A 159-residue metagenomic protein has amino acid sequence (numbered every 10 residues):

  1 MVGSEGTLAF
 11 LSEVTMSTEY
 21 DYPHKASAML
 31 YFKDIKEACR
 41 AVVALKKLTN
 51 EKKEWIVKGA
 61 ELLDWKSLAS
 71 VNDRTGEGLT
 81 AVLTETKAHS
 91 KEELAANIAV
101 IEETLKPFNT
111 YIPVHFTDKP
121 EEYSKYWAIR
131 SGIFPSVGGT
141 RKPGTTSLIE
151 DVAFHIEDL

Functional and structural regions predicted by a protein language model:
M1-L159: Noncatalytic alpha-helical scaffold of FAD-dependent oxidoreductases
